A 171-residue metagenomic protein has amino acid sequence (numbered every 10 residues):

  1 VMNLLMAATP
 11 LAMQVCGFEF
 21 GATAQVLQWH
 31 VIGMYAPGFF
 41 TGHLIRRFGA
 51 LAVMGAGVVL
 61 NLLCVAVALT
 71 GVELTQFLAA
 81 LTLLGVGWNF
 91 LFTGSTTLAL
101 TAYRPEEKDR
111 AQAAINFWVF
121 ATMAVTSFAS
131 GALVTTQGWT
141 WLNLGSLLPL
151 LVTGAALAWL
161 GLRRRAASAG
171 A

Functional and structural regions predicted by a protein language model:
V1-M6: Conserved extracellular-gate-facing transmembrane-helix segments in secondary transporters
A7-V26: Short amphipathic helix-loop junctions that connect adjacent transmembrane helices in Major Facilitator Superfamily/SLC
A36-A50, V134: Helix-to-loop junctions at the C-terminal end of transmembrane segments in multipass secondary transporters
A52-A66, L147: Structural signature of the two symmetry-related core transmembrane helices
L69-A80: Helix-loop junctions at membrane interfaces in 12-TM secondary transporters
F90-R104: Intracellular juxtamembrane helix-capping segments at the cytosolic ends of symmetry-related transmembrane helices
E107-T136: A late C-terminal transmembrane helix in Major Facilitator Superfamily
A132-L151: A membrane-interface helix-boundary motif in multi-pass transporters
